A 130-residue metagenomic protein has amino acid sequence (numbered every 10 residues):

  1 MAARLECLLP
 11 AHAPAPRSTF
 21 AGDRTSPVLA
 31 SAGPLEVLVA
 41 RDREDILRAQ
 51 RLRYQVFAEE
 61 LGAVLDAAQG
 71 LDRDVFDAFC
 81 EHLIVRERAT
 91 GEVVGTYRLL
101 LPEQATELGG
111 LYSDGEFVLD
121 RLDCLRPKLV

Functional and structural regions predicted by a protein language model:
M1-T19: Eukaryotic low-complexity, non-globular regulatory regions
A2-C7, R24-V94, R98-L101: Short amphipathic alpha-helix that is part of the acyltransferase structural core
A15-T19, L61-L65, D77-A78, L108-D114: A short linear-motif detector with a strong N-terminal bias
T19-P27, G70-D72, G115-D123: Intrinsically disordered, low-complexity boundary segments flanking structured domains
L29, E92-V130: Conserved acyl-donor/pantetheine-binding loop and adjacent beta-alpha core of acyl/acetyltransferases and related
